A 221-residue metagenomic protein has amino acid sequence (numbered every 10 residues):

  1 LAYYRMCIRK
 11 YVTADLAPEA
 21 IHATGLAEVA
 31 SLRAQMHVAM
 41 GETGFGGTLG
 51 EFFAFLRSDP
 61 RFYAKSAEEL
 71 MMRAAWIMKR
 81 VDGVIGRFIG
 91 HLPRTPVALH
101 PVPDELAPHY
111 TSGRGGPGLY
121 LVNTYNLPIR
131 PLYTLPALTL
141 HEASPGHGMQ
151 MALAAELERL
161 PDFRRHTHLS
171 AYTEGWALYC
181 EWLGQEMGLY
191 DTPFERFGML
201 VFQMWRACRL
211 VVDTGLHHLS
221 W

Functional and structural regions predicted by a protein language model:
L1-W221: N-terminal maturation segment of proteins
